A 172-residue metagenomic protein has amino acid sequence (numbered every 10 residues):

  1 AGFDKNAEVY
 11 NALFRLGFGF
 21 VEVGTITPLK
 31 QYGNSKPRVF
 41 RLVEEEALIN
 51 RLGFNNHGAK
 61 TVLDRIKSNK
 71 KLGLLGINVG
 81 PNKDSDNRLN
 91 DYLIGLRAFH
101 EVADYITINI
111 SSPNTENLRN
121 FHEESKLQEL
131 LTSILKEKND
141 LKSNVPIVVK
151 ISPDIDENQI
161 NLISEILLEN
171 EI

Functional and structural regions predicted by a protein language model:
A1-I172: Flavin-dependent oxidoreductase catalytic cores
